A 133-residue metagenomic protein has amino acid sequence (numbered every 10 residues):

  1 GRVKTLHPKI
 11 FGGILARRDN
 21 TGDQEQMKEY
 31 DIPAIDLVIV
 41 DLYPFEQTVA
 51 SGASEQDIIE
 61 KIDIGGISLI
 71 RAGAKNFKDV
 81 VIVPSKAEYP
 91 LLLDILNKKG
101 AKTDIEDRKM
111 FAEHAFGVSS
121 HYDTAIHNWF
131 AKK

Functional and structural regions predicted by a protein language model:
G1-Y43: Glycine-rich nucleotide/cofactor/substrate-binding loop typically near the N-terminus or early in the first domain
I32-K133: Internal alpha/beta core interface subdomains
